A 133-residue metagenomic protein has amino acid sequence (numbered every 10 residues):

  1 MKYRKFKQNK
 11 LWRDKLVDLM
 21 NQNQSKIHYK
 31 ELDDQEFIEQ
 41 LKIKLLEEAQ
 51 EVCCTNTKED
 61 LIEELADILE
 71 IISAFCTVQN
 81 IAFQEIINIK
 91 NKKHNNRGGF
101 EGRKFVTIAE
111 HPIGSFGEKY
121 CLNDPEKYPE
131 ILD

Functional and structural regions predicted by a protein language model:
M1-D133: Flexible "arm" and connector segments at domain edges
